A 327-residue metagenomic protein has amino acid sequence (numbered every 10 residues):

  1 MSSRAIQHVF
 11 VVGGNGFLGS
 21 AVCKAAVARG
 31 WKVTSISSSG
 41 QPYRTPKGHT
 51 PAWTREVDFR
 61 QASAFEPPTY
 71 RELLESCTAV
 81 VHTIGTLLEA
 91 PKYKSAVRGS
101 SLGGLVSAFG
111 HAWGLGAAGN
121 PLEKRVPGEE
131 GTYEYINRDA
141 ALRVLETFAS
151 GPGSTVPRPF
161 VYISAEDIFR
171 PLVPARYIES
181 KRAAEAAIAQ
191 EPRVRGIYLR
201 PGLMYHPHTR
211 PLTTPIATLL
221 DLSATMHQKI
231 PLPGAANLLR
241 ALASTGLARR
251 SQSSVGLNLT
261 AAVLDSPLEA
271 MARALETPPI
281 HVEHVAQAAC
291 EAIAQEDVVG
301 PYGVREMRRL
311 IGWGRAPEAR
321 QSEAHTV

Functional and structural regions predicted by a protein language model:
S3-W31: N-terminal Rossmann NAD(P)H-binding glycine-rich loop of SDR-like oxidoreductase domains
V9, P42-R143, T147, D167-F169 (+1 more regions): NAD(P)H-binding glycine-rich loop region in Rossmannoid oxidoreductase-like domains and their noncatalytic homologs
V12, I36, T83, F160-E166 (+1 more regions): SDR active-site strand-loop-helix element
G16-F17, S266-V327: Mid/C-terminal beta-alpha module of Rossmann-like enzyme folds, strongest in SDR-family dehydrogenases/epimerases
E130-R138, V173-R182, L275-I280: Short-chain dehydrogenase/reductase
L142, E146, S150, P174-I197 (+1 more regions): Active-site Tyr-X1-5-Lys
V156-S164, A186-L212: Conserved beta-loop-beta element that borders a ligand/cofactor-binding pocket
A175-E179, R195, G202-L264: NAD(P)-dependent short-chain dehydrogenase/reductase
